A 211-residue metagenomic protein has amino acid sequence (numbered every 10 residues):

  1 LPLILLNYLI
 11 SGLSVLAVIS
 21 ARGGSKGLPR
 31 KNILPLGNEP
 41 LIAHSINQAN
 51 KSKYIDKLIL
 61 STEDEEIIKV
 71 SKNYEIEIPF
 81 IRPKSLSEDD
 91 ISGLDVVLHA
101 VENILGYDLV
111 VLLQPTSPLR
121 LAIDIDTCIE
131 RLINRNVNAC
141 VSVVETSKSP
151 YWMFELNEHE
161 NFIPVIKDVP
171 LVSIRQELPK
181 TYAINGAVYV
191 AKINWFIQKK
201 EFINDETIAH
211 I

Functional and structural regions predicted by a protein language model:
S14-S61: N-terminal glycine-rich phosphate-binding loop and ensuing alpha1 helix
I55, G106-Y107, N136-V137: Short, high-confidence coil segments that cap the C-terminus of an alpha-helix and link into the following beta-strand
S61-T62, V190: Short beta-strand scaffold positions
E63-E66, W195: Short, polar loop motifs at secondary-structure junctions
E65-V111, L119-I123, T127: Short phosphate-binding loop-to-helix
D95, H99, P118-E206: Conserved core of the sugar-phosphate nucleotidyltransferase
I208-I211: Conserved active-site beta-strand element of glycosyltransferases/polysaccharide synthases
